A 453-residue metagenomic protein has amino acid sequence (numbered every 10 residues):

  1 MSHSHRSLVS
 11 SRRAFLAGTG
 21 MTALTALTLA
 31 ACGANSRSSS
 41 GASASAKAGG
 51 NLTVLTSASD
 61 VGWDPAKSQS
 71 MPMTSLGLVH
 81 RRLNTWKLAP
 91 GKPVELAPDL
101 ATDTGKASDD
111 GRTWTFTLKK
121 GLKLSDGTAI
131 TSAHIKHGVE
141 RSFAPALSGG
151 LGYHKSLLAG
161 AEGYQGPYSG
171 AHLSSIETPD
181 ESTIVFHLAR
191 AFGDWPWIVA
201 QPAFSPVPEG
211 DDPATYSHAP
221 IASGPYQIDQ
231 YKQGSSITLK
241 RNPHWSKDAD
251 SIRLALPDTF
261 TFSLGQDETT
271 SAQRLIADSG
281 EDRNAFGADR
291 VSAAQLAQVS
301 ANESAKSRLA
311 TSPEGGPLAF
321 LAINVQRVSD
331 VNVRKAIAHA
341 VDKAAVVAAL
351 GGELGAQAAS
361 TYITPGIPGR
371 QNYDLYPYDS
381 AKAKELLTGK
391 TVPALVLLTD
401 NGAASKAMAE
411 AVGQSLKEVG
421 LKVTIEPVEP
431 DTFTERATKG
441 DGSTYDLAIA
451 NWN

Functional and structural regions predicted by a protein language model:
V54, G127, L275-D282, K417-N453: Periplasmic binding protein-like
L55-D109, I221: N-terminal lobe/hinge region of extracytoplasmic solute-binding protein
L88-A89, A171, H187-A255, T259: Gly/Pro-rich hinge or "lid" segments in bacterial periplasmic/extracellular proteins
D103-H154, V185, A277, S329: Aromatic- and charge-enriched surface segment that lines or borders ligand/interaction sites
T117, H134-K136, L147-P208, Q230-K232: Surface-exposed binding/hinge segments that line and control ligand-binding clefts or catalytic entry sites
I130-E140, E181-H187, G224-P225, A255-T259 (+3 more regions): Alpha-helical secondary-structure segments
G149, D229-K240, T261-Q326: Extracellular/periplasmic solute-recognition and catalytic clefts
G352-L387, N401-A407: Structural transition elements
